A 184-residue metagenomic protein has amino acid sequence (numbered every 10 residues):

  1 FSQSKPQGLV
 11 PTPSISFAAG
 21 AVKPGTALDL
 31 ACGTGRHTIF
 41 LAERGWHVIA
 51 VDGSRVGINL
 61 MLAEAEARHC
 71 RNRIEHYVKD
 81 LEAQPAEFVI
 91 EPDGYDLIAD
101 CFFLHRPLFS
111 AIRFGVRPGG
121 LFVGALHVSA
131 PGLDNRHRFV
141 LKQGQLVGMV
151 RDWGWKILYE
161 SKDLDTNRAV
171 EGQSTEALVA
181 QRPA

Functional and structural regions predicted by a protein language model:
F1-V22: S-adenosyl-L-methionine
G25-G33: Conserved class I S-adenosyl-L-methionine
H47-D52: Conserved SAM-binding motif I beta-strand of class I
S54-V56: Conserved SAM/SAH-binding beta-strand->alpha-helix loop
C70-A83: Conserved SAM-binding strand-loop segment of SAM-dependent methyltransferases
E87-L97: A short acidic, Gly/Pro-enriched loop at the edge of an enzyme's catalytic core that lines a small-molecule cofactor
F109-G120: A short glycine-rich, Lys/Arg-flanked "PGG" loop and its adjoining helix->strand segment in the class I
G120-S129: Conserved beta-strand signature within the Rossmann-like core of class I S-adenosyl-L-methionine
